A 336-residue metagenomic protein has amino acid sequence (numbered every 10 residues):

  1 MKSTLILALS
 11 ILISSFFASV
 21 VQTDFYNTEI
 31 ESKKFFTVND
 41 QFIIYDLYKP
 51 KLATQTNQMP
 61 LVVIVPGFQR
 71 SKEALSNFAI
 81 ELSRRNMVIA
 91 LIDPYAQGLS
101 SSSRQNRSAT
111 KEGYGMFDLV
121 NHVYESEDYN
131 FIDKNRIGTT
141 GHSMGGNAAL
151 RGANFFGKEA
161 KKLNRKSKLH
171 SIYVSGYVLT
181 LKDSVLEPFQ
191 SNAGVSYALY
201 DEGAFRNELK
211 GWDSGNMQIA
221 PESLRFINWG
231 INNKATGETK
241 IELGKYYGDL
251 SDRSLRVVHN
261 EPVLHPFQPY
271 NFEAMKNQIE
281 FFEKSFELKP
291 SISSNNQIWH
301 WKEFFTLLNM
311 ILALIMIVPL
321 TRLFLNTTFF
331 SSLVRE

Functional and structural regions predicted by a protein language model:
M1-S3, E73: Bacterial N-terminal signal peptides that target proteins for export
T4-S19: Hydrophobic membrane-insertion alpha-helices, especially the h-region of bacterial N-terminal signal peptides
S15-V20, V318-R322: Alpha-helical transmembrane segments of multi-pass membrane proteins
T23-I298: Soluble extramembrane regions of membrane proteins in the secretory/endomembrane system
Q297-E336: Core alpha-helical transmembrane segments of integral membrane proteins
